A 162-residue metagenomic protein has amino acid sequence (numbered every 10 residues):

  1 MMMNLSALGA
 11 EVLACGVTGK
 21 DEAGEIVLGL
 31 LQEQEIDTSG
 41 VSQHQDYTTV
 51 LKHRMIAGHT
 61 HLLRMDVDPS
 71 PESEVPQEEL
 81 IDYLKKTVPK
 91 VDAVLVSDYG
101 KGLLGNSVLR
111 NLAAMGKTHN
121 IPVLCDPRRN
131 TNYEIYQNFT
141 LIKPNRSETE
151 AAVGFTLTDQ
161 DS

Functional and structural regions predicted by a protein language model:
M2-S162: Ribokinase/PfkB-type carbohydrate-kinase core domain
